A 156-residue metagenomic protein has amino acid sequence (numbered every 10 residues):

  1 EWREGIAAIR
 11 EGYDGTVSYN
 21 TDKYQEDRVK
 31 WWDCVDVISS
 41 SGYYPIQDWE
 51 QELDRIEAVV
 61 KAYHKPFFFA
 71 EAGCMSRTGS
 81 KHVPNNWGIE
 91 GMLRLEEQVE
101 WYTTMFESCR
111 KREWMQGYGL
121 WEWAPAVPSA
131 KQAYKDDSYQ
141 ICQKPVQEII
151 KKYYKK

Functional and structural regions predicted by a protein language model:
W2-Y13: Alpha-helix-loop-beta-strand connector modules within alpha/beta enzyme cores
R3, W49-L53, E57, M92-T103 (+1 more regions): Non-membrane alpha-helical structural segments and their capping/turn regions in soluble enzymes
E11, G15-S18, D22-N86, T103-M115 (+2 more regions): Glycoside hydrolase catalytic-domain groove-lining segments
G79, P84-W87, E96-W101, S108 (+1 more regions): Aromatic-rich peripheral "rim/lid" segments of glycoside hydrolase catalytic domains that contact and position glycan
